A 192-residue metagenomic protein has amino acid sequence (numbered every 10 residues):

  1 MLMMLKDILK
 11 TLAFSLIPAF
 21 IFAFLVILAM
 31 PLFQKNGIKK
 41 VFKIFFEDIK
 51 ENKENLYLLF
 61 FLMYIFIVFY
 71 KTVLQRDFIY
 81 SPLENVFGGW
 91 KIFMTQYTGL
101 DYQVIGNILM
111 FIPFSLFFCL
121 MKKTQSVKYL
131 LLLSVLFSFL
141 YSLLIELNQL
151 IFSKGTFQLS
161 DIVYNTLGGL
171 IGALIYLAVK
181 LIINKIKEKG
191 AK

Functional and structural regions predicted by a protein language model:
M1-S153, L159, A173-K192: Bulky hydrophobic segments
